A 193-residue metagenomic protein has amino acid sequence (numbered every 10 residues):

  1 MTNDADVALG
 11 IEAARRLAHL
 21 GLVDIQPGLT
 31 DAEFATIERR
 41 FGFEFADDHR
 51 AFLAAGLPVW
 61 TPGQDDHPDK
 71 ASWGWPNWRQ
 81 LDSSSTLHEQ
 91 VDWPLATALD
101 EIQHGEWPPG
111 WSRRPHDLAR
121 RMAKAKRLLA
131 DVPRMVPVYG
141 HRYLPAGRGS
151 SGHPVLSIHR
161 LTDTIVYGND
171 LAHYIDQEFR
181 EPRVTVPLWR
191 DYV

Functional and structural regions predicted by a protein language model:
M1-A130, V136, G140: A surface-exposed partner-binding patch
A51-L53, A146, T164: Residues in flexible loops and secondary-structure boundaries
P58, G147-G149: Short, solvent-exposed polar/charged micro-motifs at secondary-structure junctions
G140, P145-G147: Acidic, serine/threonine- and proline-rich low-complexity regulatory tracts
G149-V193: Glycine-rich, aromatic-bearing surface loops/beta-hairpins
